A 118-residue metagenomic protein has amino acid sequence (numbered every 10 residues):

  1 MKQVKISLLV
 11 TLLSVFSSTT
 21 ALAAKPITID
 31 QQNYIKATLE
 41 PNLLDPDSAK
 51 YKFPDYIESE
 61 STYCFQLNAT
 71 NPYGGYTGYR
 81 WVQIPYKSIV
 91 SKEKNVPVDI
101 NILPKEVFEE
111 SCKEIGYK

Functional and structural regions predicted by a protein language model:
M1-I6: Positively charged n-region of N-terminal signal peptides that target proteins for export
S7-S18: Bacterial N-terminal signal peptides
L22-K118: Cystatin/cathelin-like cysteine-protease inhibitor module
